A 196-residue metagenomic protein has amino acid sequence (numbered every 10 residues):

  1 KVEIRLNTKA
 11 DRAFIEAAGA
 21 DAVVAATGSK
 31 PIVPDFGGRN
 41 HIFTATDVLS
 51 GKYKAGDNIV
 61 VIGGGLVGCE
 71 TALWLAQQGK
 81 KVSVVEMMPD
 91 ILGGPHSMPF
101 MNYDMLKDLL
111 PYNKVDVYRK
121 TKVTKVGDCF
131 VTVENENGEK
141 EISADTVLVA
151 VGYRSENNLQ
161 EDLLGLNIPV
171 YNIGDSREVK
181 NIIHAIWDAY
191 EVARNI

Functional and structural regions predicted by a protein language model:
K1-D11, L110-V123: A conserved beta-strand/loop element that lines the FAD pocket in flavoprotein oxidoreductases
R5-A22, A26-H41, T46-S97, T132-T146 (+1 more regions): Rossmann-like dinucleotide/flavin-binding elements
W74, D108-L109: Short, conserved, surface-exposed binding loops centered on an aromatic residue
M98-D104: Alpha-helical protein-protein interaction modules
M105-K107, V147: Acidic, Ser/Thr-rich peripheral helices and adjacent loops at domain boundaries
L106, K114, A189-V192: Ligand-binding grooves and catalytic loops that recognize ribose/phosphate and carbohydrate rings, and esterified lipid
K125-V126, N172: Generic beta-strand structural signal
G127-V131: Short, hydrophobic/aromatic-rich segments at coil-to-beta transitions
